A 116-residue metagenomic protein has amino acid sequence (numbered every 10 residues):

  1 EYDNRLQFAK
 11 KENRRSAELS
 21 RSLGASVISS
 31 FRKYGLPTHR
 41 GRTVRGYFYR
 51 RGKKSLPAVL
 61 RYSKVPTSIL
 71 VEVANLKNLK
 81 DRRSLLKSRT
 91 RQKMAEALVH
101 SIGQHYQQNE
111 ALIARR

Functional and structural regions predicted by a protein language model:
E1-R116: Active-site-proximal helix/loop segments of hydrolytic enzymes
